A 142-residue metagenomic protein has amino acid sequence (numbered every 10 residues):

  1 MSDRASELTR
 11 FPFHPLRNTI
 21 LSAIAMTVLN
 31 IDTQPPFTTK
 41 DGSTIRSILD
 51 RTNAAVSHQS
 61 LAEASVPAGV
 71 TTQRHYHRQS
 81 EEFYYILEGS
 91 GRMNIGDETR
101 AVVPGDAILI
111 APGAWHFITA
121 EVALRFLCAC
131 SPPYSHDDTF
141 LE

Functional and structural regions predicted by a protein language model:
D3-E7, A23: Acidic, Ala/Val/Gly-enriched low-complexity intrinsically disordered segments
F11-H58, Q73, T139-E142: A short, N-terminal "cap"/entry segment at the start of jelly-roll beta-barrel domains of the cupin/DSBH fold
A62-H77: Conserved short histidine dyad/triad with adjacent acidic residue
T71-Q73, R92, I108, P112-F117: Histidine-centered metal-chelating micro-motifs
Q79-E81, Y85-G91: Glycine- and acidic-residue-biased ligand/ion/polar-headgroup-sensing regions
L87-E88, V103-P104, V122: A cytosolic small-molecule/anion-sensing beta-strand core signal
E98-P112: Short acidic-glycine-tyrosine-enriched beta hairpin
P112-H136: Ligand-binding loop in jelly-roll beta-barrel domains
